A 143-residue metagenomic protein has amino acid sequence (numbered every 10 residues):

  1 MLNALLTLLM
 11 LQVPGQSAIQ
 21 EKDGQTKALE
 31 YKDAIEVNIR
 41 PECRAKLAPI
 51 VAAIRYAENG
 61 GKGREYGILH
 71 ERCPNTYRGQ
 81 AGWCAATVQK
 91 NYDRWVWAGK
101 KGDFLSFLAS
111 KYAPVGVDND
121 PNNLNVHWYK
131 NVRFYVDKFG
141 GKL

Functional and structural regions predicted by a protein language model:
L2-A45, H70-L143: Non-catalytic cell-wall polysaccharide-engagement segments
K27-L29, G60-R64: Short amphipathic alpha-helical segments, especially helix-boundary/capping motifs
R44-K62: Short, functionally critical alpha-helical segments immediately adjacent to catalytic or ligand/cofactor-binding
R64-H70: Acidic/histidine-rich, surface-exposed loop or edge segments in extracytoplasmic proteins
